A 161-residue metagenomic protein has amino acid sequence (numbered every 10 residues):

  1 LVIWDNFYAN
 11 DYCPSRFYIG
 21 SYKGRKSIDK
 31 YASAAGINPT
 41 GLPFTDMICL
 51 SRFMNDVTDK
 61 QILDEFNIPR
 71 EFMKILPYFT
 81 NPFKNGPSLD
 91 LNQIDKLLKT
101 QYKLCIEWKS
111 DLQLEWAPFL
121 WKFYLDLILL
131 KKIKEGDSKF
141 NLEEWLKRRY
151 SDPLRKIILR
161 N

Functional and structural regions predicted by a protein language model:
L1-V57: Catalytic-core regions of glycoside hydrolase
T58-N161: C-terminal functional modules
